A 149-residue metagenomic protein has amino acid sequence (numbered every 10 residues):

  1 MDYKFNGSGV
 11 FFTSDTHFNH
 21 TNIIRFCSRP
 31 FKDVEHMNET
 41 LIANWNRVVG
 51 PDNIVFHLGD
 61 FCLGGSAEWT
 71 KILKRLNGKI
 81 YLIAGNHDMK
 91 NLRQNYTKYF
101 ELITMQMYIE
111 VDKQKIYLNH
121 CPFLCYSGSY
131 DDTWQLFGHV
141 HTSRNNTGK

Functional and structural regions predicted by a protein language model:
M1-N6, N145-K149: Charged phosphate-binding loop/patch that engages nucleotide di/tri-phosphates or the phosphate backbone of nucleic
D2-Y108: Core catalytic region of metal-dependent phosphoesterases/phosphodiesterases, especially metallo-beta-lactamase-like
T97-K149: Conserved beta-sheet core of the metallophosphoesterase superfamily
